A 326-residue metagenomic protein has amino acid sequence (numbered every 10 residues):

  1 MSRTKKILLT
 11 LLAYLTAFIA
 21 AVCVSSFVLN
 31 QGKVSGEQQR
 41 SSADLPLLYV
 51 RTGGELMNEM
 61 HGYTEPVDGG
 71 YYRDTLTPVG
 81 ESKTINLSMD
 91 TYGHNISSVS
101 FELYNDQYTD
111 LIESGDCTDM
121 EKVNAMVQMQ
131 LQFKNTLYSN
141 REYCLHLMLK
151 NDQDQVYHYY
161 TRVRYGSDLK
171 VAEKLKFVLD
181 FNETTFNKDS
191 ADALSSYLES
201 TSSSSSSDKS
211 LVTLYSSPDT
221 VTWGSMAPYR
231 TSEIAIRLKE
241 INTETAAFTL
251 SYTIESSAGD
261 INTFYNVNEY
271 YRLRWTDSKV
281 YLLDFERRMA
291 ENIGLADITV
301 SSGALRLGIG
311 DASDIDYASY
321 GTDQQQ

Functional and structural regions predicted by a protein language model:
M1-I19: N-terminal Sec-pathway targeting helices
A13, I19-A21, V28, G32 (+5 more regions): Surface-exposed, charged secondary-structure patches
A21-L45: Sec-dependent signal peptide cleavage junction
Q39-S100, Q107-T109, E142-S225, V300-Q326: Core segments of small alpha/beta cavity-forming domains
D154-Y159, D260-N266: Beta-sandwich strand segments
R164, L283-G294: Short, solvent-exposed aromatic-acidic interface loops
P228-R230, T249-F264, A296-A312, D316-A318: Short linear interaction motifs
A235-K239, N268-R274: Hydrophobic/aromatic beta-strand elements that line small-molecule binding cavities or substrate pockets in beta-rich
